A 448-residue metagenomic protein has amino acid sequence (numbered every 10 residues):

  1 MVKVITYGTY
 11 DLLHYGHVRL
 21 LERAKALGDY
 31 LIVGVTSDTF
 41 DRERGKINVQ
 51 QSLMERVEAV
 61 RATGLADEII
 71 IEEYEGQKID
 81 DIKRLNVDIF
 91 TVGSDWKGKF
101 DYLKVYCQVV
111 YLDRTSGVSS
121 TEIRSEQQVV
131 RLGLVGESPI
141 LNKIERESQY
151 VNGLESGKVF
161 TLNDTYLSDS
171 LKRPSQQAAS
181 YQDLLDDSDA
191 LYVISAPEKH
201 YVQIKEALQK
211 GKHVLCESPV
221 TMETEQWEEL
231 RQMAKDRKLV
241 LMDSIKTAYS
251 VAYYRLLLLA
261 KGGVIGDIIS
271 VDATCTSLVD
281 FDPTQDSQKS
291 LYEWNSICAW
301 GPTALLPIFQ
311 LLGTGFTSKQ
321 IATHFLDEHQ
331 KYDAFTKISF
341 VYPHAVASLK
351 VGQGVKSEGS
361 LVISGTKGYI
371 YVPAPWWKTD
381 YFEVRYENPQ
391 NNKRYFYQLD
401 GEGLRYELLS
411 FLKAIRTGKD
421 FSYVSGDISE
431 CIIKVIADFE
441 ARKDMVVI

Functional and structural regions predicted by a protein language model:
M1-V129: Nucleotidyltransferase catalytic core that binds NTPs
V33, C216-E217, L241-D243, V372: Hydrophobic residues in well-ordered beta-strands that form the structural core
V129-R173: N-terminal Rossmann-like dinucleotide-binding module
L134, D187-S195, S410-I448: C-terminal helix-rich "cap/oligomerization" subdomain common to oxidoreductases
R173-M233: Beta-loop-alpha module in the N-terminal Rossmann-like domain of NAD(P)-dependent dehydrogenases, especially those
E228-K246, D267-V271: Rossmann-fold dehydrogenase core element
A248-K319: Predominantly a Rossmann-like dinucleotide-binding segment in NAD(P)-dependent oxidoreductases
A299-K378, L409-K419: Contiguous beta-strand/loop segments that form the cofactor/metal-binding neighborhood of enzyme cores
